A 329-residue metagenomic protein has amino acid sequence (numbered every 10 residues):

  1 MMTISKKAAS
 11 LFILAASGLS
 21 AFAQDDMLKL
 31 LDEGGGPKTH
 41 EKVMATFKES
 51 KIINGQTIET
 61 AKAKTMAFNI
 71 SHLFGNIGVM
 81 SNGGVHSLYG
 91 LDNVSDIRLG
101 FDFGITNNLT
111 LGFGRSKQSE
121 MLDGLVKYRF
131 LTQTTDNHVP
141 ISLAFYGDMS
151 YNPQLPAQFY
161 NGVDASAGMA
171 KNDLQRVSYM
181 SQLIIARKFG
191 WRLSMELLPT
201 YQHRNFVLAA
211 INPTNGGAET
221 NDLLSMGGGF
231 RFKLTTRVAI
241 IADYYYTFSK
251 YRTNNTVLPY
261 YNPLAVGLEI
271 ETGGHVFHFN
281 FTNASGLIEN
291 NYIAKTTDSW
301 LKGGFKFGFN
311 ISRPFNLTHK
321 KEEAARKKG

Functional and structural regions predicted by a protein language model:
M1-D26: Bacterial Sec-dependent N-terminal signal peptides
I4-S5, I70, I185: Intrinsically disordered, low-complexity sequence elements enriched in Ser/Thr/Gly/Pro
A8-A9, F189, K233, F315: Small/flexible residues
Q24-A170, V177-S181, F189, L193 (+6 more regions): Transmembrane beta-barrel domains of Gram-negative outer membranes and organellar outer membranes
S166-S249: Detector for outer-membrane/organellar transmembrane beta-barrel domains, recognizing the amphipathic beta-strand
